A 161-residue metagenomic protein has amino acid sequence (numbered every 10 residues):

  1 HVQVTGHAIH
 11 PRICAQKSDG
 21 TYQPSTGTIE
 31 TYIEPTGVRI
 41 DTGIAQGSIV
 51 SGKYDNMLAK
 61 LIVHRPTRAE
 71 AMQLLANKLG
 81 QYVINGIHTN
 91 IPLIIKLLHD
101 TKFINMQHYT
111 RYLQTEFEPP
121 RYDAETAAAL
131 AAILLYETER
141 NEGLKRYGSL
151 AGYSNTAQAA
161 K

Functional and structural regions predicted by a protein language model:
H1-K161: Catalytic cores of soluble metabolic enzymes centered on carboxylation/carboxyl-transfer
